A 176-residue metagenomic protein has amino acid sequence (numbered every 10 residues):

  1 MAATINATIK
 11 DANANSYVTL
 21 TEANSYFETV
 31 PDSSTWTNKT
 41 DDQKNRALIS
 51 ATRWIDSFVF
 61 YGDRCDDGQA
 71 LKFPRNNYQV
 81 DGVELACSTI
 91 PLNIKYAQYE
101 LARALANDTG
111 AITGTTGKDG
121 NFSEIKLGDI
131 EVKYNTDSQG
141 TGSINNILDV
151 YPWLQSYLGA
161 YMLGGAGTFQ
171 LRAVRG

Functional and structural regions predicted by a protein language model:
M1-G176: Divalent metal-cofactor coordination and adjacent catalytic microenvironments
